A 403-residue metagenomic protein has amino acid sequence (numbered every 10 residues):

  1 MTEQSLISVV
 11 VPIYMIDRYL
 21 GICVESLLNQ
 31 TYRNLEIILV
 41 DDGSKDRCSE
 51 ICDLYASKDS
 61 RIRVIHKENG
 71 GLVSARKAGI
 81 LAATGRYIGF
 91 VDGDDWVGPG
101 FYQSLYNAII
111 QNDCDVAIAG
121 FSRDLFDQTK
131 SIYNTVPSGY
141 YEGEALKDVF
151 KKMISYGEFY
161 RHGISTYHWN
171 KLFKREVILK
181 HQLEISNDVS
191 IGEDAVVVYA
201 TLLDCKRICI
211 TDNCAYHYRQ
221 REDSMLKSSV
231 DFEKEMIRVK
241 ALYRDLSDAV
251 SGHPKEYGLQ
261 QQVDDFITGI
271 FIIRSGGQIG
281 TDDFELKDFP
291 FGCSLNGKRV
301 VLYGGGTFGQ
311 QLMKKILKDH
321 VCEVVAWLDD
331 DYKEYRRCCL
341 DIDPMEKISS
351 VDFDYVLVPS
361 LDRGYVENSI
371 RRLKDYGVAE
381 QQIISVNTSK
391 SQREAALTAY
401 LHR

Functional and structural regions predicted by a protein language model:
M1-L28: N-proximal low-complexity "stem/linker" segments adjacent to membrane-targeting elements
S5-S8, E36, V196: Cell-envelope/extracellular polymer assembly enzymes that use nucleotide-activated donors
S26, D41-E50, E68: A conserved acidic beta->alpha catalytic loop
K67-A83, W96: Glycine-rich, basic loop-to-helix element that forms the pyrophosphate-binding segment of sugar-nucleotide handling
I88: Short aromatic/hydrophobic "clamp" motif used to bind/position activated sugar donors
W96-C209, Y216-K234: Donor-binding/catalytic cores of nucleotide-activated saccharide and glycerol-phosphate transferases/polymerases
K206, N213-E222, K227-P254, G269 (+1 more regions): Catalytic core of nucleotide-sugar-dependent glycosyltransferases
R274-R403: Hydrophobic, well-ordered beta-alpha structural blocks that scaffold small-molecule cofactor pockets
